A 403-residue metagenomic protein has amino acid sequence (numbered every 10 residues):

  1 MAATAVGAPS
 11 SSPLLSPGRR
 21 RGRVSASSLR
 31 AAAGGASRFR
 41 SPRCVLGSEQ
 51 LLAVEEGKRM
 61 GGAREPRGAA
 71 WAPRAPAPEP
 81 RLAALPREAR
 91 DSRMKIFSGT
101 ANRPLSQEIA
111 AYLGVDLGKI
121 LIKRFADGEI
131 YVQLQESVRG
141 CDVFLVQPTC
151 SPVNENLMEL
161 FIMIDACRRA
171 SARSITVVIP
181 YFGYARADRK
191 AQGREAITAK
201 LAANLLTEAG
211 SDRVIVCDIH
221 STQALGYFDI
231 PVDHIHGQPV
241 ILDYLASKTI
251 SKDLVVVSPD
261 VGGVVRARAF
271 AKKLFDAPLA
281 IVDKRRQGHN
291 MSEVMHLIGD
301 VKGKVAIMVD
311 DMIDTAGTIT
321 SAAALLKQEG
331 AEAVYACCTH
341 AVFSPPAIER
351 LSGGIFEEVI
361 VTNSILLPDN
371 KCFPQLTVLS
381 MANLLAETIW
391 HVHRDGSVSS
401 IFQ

Functional and structural regions predicted by a protein language model:
A2-Q403: PRPP-associated nucleotide enzymes
